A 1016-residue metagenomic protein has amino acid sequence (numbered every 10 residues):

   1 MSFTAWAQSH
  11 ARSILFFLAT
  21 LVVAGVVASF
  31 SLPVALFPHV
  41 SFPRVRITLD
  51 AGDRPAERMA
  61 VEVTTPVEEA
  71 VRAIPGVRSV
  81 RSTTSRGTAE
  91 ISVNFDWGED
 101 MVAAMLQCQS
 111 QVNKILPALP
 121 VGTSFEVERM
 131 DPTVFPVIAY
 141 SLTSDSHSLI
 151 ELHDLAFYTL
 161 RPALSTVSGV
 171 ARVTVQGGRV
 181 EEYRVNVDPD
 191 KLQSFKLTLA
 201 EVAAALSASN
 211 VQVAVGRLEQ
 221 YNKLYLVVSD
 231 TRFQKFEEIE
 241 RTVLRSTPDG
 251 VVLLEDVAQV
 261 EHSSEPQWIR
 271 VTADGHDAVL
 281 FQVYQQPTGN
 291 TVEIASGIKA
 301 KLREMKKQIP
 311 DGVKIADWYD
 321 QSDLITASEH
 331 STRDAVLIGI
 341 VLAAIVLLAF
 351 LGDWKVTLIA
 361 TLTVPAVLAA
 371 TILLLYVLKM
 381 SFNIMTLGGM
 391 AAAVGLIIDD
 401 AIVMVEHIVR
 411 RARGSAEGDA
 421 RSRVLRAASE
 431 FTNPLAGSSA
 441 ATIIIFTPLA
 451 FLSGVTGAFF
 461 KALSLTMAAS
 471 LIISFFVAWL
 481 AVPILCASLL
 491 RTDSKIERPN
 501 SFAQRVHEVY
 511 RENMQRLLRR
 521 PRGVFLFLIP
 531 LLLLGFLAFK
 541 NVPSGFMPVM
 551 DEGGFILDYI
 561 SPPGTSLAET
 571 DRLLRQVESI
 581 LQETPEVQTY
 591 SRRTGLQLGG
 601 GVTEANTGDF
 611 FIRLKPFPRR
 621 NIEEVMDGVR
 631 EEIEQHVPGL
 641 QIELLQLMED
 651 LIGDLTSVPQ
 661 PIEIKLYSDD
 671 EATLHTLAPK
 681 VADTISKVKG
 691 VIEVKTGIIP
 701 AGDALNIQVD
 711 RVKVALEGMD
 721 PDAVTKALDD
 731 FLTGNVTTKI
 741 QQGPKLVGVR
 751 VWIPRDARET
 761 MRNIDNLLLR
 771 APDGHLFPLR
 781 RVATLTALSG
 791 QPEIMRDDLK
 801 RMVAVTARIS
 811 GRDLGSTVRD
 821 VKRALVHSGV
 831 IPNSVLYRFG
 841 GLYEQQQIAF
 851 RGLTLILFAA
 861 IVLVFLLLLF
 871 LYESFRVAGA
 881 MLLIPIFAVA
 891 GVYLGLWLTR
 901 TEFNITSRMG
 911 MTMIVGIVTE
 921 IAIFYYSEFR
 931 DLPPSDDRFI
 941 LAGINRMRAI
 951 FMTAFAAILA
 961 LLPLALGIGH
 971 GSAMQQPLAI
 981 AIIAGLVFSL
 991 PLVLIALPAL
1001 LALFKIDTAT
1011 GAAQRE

Functional and structural regions predicted by a protein language model:
M1-L15, G414-R426, V455, K461 (+8 more regions): Interfacial helix-loop-helix hairpins and adjacent transmembrane helices of multi-pass alpha-helical membrane proteins
M1-V34, S429-F431, R498-M547, D627 (+5 more regions): Signature of alpha-helical transmembrane segments and their immediate interfacial
F3, Q8, R58-M130, D190-V211 (+4 more regions): Solvent-exposed, membrane-proximal periplasmic/extracellular interface segments of envelope transport and secretion
W6, L15, T48, E90 (+9 more regions): Extracytoplasmic/periplasmic membrane-proximal domains and adjacent transmembrane bundles of envelope biogenesis
R12, T20-R58, N113-V121, M380 (+6 more regions): Transmembrane helices with small-residue packing motifs
G25-S31, L36, V341-R410, A469 (+5 more regions): Hydrophobic transmembrane alpha-helices and their membrane-interface caps in long multi-pass transport proteins
T123, V394-I408, T432-F451, A458-R498 (+6 more regions): Transmembrane alpha-helices and their membrane-interface boundaries in multi-pass membrane transporters and channels
W318, I325, E329, V405 (+5 more regions): Helix-loop junctions and hydrophobic alpha-helical segments within the transmembrane domains of large membrane
